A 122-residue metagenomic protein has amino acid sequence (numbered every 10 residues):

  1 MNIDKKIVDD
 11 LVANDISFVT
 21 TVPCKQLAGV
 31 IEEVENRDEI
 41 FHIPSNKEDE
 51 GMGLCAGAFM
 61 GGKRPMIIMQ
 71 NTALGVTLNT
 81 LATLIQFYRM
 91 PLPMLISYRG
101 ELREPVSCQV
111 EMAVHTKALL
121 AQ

Functional and structural regions predicted by a protein language model:
M1-Q122: Thiamine diphosphate
